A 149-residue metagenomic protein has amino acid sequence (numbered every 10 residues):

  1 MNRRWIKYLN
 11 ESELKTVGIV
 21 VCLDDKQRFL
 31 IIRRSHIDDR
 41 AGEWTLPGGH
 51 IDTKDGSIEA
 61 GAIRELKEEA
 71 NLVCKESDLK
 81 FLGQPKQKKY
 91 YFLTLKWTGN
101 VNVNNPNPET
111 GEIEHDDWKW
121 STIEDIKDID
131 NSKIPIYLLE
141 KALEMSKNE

Functional and structural regions predicted by a protein language model:
M1-W5: Short linear clamp-binding motif
I6-L30, H50-D52, K88: Conserved N-terminal beta-strand and adjoining loop/helix that marks the start of the Nudix/MutT-like hydrolase domain
L30-R33, P106: Beta-strand scaffold of nucleotide-dependent catalytic cores
S35-I37, Q84: Short polar/acidic secondary-structure junctions
D38-E43: A conserved beta-turn-beta hairpin within the catalytic core of GNAT-like acetyltransferases that forms part
L46: Cytochrome P450 heme-thiolate "Cys pocket" and heme-binding signature region
H50-P135, K141: Unchanged
E144-E149: Generic C-terminal helix-cap and adjacent flexible tail
